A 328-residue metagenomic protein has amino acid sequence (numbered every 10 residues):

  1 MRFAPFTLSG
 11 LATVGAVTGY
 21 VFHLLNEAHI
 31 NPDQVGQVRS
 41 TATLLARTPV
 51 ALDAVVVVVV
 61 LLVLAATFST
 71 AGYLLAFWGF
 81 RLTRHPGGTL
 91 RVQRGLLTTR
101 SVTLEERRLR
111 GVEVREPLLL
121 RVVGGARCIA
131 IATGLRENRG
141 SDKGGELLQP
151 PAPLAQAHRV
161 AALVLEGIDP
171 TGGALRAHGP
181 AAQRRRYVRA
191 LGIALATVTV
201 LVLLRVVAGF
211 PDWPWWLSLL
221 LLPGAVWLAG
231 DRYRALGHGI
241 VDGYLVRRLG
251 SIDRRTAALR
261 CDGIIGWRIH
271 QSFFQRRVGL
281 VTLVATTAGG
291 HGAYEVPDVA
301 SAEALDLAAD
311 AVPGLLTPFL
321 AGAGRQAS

Functional and structural regions predicted by a protein language model:
M1-S328: N-terminal basic, Ser/Thr-rich segments that initiate or prime the first beta/alpha elements at protein or domain
